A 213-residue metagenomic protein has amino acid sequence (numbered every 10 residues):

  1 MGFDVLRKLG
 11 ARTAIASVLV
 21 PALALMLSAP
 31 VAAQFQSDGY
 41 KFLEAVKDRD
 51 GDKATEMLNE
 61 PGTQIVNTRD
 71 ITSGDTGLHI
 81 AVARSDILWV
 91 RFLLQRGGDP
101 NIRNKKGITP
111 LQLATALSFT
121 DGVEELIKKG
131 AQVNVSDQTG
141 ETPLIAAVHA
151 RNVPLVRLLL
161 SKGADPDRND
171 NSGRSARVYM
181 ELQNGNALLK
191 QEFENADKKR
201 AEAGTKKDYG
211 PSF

Functional and structural regions predicted by a protein language model:
A14-M26: Bacterial N-terminal signal peptides
Q34-E44, K162, N171-R174, V178-F213: Ankyrin-repeat-protein effector appendages
F35, D70-I71, N104, D137 (+1 more regions): Ankyrin repeat boundary/linker residues
D38, S73-G74, G107, G140 (+1 more regions): Start-of-repeat signature of ankyrin repeats
E44-D50, I80-D86, L113-F119, A146-N152 (+1 more regions): Ankyrin repeat A-helix N-terminal signature
G51-N59, D86-L94, F119-I127, N152-L160 (+1 more regions): Ankyrin repeat structural motif
Q64-V66, P100, V133, P166: Ankyrin-repeat inter-repeat connecting loop/turn
D75, I80-A83, I87-R91, Q95-R96 (+1 more regions): Alpha-helical adaptor scaffolds
